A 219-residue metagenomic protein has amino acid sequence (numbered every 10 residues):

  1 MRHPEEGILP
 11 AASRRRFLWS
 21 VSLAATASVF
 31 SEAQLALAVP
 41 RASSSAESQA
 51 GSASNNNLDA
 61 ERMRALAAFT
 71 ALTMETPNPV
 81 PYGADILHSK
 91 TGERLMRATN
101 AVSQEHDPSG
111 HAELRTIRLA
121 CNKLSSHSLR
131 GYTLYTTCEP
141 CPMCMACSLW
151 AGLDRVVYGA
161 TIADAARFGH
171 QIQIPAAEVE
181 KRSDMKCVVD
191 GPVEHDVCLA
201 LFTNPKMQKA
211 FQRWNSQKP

Functional and structural regions predicted by a protein language model:
M1-S13: N-terminal secretory signal peptides
A11-R16, A27-E47: N-terminal twin-arginine translocation
V39-A65: Short, compositionally biased leader-like segments
D59-P77: Short, basic/aromatic recognition patches
Y82-L87: Short beta-strand scaffold segments in enzyme catalytic cores
K90-L95: Short, glycine-anchored, charge-dense loop/turn motifs used at functional sites
M96-T203: Zn2+-dependent cytidine deaminase-like catalytic core
H195-P219: Acidic/histidine-enriched, glycine/proline-rich intrinsically disordered or flexible terminal extensions
